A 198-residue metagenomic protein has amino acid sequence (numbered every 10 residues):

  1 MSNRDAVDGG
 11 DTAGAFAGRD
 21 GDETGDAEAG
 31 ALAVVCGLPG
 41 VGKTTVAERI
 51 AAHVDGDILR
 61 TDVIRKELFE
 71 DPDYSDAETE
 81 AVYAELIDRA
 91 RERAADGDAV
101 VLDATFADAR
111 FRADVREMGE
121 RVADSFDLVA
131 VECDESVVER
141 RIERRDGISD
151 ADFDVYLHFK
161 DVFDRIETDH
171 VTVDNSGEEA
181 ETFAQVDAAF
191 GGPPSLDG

Functional and structural regions predicted by a protein language model:
M1-A33, P39-E48, L68, E179-G198: Haloarchaeal acidic low-complexity proteome signature biased toward cell-envelope/secretome components but also
T45-D98: Conserved substrate/cofactor phosphate-moiety recognition/catalytic segment in nucleotide-dependent phosphotransferases
R49-H53, D114-V122, A189: Alpha-helical structural signal in soluble globular domains
E67, E135-I142, A180-F183: Switch/connector loops and helix/strand junctions flanking conserved nucleotide-binding motifs in nucleotide-processing
P72-A77, R144-D150: Short glycine-enriched, charge-decorated loop/helix-capping segments at active-site entrances that position
E78-D127: Glycine-rich phosphate-binding loop used to anchor ATP phosphates in small-molecule kinases, encompassing both
V122-I142, V173: Conserved phosphate-donor/acceptor-positioning beta-strand/loop module used by diverse small-molecule
G147-D187, G192-G198: Small-molecule kinase domains that catalyze NTP-dependent phosphoryl transfer to phosphate-bearing small molecules
